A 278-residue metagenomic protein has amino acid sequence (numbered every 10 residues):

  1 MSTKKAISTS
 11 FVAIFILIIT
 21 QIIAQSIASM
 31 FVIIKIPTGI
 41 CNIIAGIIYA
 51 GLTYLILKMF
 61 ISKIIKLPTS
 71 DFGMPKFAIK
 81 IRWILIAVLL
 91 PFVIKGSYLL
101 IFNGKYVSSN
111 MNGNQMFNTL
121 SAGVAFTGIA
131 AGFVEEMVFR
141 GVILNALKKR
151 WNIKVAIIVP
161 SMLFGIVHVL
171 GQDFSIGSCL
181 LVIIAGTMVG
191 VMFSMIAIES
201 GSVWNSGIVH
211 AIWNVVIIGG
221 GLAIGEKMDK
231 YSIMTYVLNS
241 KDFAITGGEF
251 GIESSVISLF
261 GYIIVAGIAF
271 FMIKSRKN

Functional and structural regions predicted by a protein language model:
A6-Q21, I84-K95, V159, Y262: Alpha-helical transmembrane segments
I22, S26, C179-A244: Functionally important transmembrane alpha-helices
A28-I43, K66-F133, L144, K149: Juxtamembrane helix-loop-helix connectors linking adjacent transmembrane helices in multi-pass membrane enzymes
M59-K66, A269-N278: Membrane-interface capping segments at transmembrane-helix boundaries
F126-F133, F243-I263: Hydrophobic alpha-helical transmembrane segments
G128, G132, I153-V169, G186-G190: Small-polar-interrupted transmembrane alpha-helices in polytopic inner-membrane proteins
V134-V159, D173, M195-S202: Membrane-interface helix/loop boundary segments of multi-pass membrane proteins
L170-G177: Membrane-interface helix caps and helix-loop-helix hairpins in membrane proteins
